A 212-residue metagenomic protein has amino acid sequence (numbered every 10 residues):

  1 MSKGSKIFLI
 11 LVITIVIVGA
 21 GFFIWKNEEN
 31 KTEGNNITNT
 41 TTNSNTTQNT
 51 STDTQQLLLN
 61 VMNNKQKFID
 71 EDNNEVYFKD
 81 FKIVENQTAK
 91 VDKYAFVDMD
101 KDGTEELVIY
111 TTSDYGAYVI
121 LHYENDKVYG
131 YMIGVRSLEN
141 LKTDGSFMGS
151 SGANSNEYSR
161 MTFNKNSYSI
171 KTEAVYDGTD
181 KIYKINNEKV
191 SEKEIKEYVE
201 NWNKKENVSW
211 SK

Functional and structural regions predicted by a protein language model:
M1-V12: N-terminal Sec-pathway targeting helices
I10-A20: Hydrophobic membrane-insertion alpha-helices, especially the h-region of bacterial N-terminal signal peptides
G21-G34: Hydrophobic single-pass membrane-insertion segments
K31, Q48-K67, T143-K212: Acidic, small-residue rich beta-repeat scaffolds with periodic aromatic anchors
T47-A89, D126-S137, T172: Blade-edge motifs of beta-propeller repeat domains
K93-K101, N140-K142, N154: Structural signature of eukaryotic scaffold interfaces centered on beta-propeller domains
K101-Y110, T143-G149: Acidic/hydrophobic-patterned starts of short beta strands in beta-sheet-rich repeat architectures
A117-Y131, M161-F163: Beta-propeller blade repeat segments, especially FG-GAP/WD-type strand-to-loop junctions in 6- to 7-bladed propeller
